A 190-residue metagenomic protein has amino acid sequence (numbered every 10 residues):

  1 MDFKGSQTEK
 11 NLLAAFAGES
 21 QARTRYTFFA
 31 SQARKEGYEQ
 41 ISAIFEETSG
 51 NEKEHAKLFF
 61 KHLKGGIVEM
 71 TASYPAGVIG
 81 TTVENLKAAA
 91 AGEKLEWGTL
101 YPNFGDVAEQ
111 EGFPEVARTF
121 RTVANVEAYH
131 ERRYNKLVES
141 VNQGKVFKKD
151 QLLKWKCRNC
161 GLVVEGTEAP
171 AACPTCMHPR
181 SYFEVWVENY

Functional and structural regions predicted by a protein language model:
M1-Y190: Non-heme di-metal
